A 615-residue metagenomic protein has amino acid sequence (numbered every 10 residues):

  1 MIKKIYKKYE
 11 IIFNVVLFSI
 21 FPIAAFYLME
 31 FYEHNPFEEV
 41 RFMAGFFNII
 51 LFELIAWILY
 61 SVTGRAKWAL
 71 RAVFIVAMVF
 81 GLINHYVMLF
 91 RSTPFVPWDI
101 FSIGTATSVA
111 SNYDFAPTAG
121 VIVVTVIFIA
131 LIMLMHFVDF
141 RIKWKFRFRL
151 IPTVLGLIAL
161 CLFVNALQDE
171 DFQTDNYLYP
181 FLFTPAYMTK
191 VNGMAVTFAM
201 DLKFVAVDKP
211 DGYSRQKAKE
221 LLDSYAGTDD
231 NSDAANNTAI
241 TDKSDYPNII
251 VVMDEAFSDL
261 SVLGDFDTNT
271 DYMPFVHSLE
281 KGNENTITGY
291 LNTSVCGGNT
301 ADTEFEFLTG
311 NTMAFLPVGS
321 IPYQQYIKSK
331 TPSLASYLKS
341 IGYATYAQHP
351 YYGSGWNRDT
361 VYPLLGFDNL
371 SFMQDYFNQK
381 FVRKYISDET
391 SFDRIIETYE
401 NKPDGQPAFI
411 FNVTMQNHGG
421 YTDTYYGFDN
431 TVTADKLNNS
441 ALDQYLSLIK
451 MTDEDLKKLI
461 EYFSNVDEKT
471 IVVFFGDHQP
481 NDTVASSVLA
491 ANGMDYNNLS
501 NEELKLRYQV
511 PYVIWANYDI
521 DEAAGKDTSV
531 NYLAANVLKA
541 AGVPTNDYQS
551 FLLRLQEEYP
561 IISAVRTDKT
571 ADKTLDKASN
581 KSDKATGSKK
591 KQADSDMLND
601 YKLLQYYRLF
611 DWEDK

Functional and structural regions predicted by a protein language model:
M1-M188: Transmembrane and membrane-interface helices of multi-pass, inner-membrane envelope-modifying transferases
L54, S244-Y246, V466-E468: Short hydrophobic "helix-edge" motifs at membrane interfaces and signal-peptide entry regions
R91, D99-S108, G120, T197-A206 (+2 more regions): Short alpha-helical interface patches
I100-I103, V191-A195, R215, M273 (+2 more regions): Alpha-helix initiation and N-capping motif
A116-P117, Y225, I327: N-terminal post-signal-peptidase region of extra-cytosolic proteins
N165-V251: Membrane-interface segments at or immediately adjacent to transmembrane helices that form the boundary between
S232-T241, M253-D254, D259-K615: Solvent-exposed soluble domains appended to multi-pass membrane proteins
